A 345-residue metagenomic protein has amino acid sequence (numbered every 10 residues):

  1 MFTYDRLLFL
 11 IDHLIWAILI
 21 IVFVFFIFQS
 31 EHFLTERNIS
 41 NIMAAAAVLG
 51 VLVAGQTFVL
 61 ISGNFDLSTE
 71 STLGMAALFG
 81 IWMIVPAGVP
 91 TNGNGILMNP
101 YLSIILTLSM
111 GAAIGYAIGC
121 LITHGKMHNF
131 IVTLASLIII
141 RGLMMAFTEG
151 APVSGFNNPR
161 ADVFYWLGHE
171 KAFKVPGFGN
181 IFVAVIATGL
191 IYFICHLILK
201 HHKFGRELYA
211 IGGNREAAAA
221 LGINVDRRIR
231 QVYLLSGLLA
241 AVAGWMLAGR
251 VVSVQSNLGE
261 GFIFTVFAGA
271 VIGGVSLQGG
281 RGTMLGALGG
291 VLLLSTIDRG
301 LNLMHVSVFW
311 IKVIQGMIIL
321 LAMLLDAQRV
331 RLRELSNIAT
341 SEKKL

Functional and structural regions predicted by a protein language model:
M1-V24, A220-R227, I297, L301-L345: Cytosolic-side transmembrane-helix boundaries in multi-pass membrane proteins
I15-F28, Q56, I81, L108-G111 (+6 more regions): Hydrophobic core segments of alpha-helical transmembrane domains in multi-pass membrane transport and ion-translocation
V24-G93, C120-M127, F267, V271-M284 (+1 more regions): Single transmembrane alpha-helix segments in multi-pass membrane proteins
E31-N41, M144-P152, P176, I198-G205 (+2 more regions): Inter-helical junctions in multi-pass inner-membrane proteins, predominant in energy-converting antiporter-like
G88-L137, G289-G290: Alpha-helical transmembrane segments within multi-pass membrane transporters and channels
N99-T107, A113-I118, I122, P176-V254: Helix-loop-helix "hairpin" substructures at the membrane interface of multi-pass membrane proteins
Y101, F130-H201, R228-Q231, R250-G259 (+1 more regions): Transmembrane helix-bundle core of multi-pass membrane transporters and related energy-transducing complexes
L234, A240, R250-G316: Transmembrane alpha-helical segments in multi-pass inner-membrane proteins
